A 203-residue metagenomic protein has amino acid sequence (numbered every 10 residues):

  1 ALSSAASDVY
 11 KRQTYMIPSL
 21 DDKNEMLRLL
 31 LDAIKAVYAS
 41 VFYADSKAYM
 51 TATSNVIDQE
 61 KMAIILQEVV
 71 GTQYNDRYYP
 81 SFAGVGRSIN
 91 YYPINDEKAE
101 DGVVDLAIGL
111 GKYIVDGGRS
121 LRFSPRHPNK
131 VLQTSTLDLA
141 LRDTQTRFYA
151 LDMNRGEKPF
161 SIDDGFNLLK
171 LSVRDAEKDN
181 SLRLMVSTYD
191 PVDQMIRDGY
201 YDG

Functional and structural regions predicted by a protein language model:
A1-A6, Y10: Single conserved hydrophobic/aromatic residue that forms the stacking wall/gate of nucleotide- or nucleobase-binding
V9, R28, E60, E100: Active-site loops and adjacent core secondary-structure elements that bind or stabilize anionic groups
T14-L20, Y200-G203: Glycine- and acidic
P18, D22, N75-Y79, V115-S120: Short conserved micro-motifs at the rims of enzyme active sites and ligand-binding pockets
D22-L30, Y43: Polar, glycine-rich mid-to-C-terminal structural blocks that act as macromolecule-binding/assembly scaffolds
L31-K35: Ordered core of a single globular domain
A39-P93: Extended, Lys/Arg-enriched charged tracts that mediate electrostatic binding to polyanionic substrates
K98-G203: Conserved catalytic alpha/beta cores of large enzymes that bind or transform nucleotide phosphates and polynucleotides
